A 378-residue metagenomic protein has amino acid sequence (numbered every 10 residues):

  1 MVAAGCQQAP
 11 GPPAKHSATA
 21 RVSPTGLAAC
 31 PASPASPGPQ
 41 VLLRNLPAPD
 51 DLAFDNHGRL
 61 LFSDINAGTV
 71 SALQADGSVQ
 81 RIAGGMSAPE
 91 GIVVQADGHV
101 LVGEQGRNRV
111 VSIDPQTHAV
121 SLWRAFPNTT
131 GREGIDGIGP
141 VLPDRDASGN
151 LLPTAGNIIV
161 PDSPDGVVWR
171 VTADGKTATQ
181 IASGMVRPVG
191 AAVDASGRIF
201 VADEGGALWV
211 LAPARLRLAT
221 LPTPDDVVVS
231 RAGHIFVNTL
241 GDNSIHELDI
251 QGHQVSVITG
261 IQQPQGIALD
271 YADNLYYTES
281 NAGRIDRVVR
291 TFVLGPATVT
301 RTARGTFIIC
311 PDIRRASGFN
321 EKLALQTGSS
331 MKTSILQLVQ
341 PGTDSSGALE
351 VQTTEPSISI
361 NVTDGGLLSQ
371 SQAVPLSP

Functional and structural regions predicted by a protein language model:
V2-G5: C-terminal motif of bacterial Sec signal peptides marking the signal peptidase cleavage site
Q7-A9: Bacterial signal peptide processing site
V22-L46: A short helix->beta-strand "capping" segment at the edge of beta-propeller domains
G38-R44, S78-A83, A119-T129, T177-A182 (+2 more regions): A short beta-strand motif characteristic of beta-propeller blades
R44-H57, G85-H99, N128-G156, G184-R198 (+5 more regions): Beta-rich, blade/repeat-based domains predominating in secreted/periplasmic proteins but also intracellular
I65, Q105, S163-P164, D203-G205 (+2 more regions): Short loop/turn segments immediately following the C-termini of beta-strands
G68-A72, N108-S112, V167-R170, A207-W209 (+2 more regions): A short loop-to-beta-strand structural motif that recurs across blades of beta-propeller domains
L73-S78, I113-H118, V171-K176, L211-A214 (+2 more regions): Short loop/turn segments that connect beta-strands within beta-propeller blades
